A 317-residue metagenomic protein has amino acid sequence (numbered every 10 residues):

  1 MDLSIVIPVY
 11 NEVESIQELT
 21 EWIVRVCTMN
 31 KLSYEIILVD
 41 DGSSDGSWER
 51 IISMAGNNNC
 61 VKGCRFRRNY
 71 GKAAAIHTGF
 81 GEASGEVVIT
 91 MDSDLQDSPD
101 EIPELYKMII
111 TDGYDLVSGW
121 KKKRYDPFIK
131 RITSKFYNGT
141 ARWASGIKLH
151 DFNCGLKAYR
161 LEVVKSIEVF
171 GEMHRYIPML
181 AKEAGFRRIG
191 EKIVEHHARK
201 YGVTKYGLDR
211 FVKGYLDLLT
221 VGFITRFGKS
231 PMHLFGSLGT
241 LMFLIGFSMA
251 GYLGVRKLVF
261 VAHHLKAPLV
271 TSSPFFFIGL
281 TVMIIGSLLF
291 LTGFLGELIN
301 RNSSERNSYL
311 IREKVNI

Functional and structural regions predicted by a protein language model:
D2-S4, E35: Cell-envelope/extracellular polymer assembly enzymes that use nucleotide-activated donors
E12-C27: Short, well-formed alpha-helical segments that are part of the catalytic scaffolds of diverse glycosyltransferases
E14-E18, D45-M54: Acidic helix N-cap motif at the loop->helix transition within catalytic regions of sugar-transfer enzymes
T20, L32-S43, C64-R65: Short beta-strand/loop segment that forms part of the nucleotide-sugar
D40-E49, L95-Q96: A conserved acidic beta->alpha catalytic loop
C60-R68, K72-E82, V87, Q96-Y176 (+3 more regions): Acceptor/aglycone-binding surface of glycosyltransferases and processive sugar-polymer synthases
M179-I317: Hydrophobic helical membrane-anchoring modules
